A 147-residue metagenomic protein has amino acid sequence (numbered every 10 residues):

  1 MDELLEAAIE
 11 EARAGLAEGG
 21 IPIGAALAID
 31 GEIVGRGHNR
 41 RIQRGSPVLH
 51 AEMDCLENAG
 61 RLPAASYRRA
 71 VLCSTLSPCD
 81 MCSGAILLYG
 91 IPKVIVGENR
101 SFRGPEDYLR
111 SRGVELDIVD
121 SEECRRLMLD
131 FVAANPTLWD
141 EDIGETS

Functional and structural regions predicted by a protein language model:
M1-G15, G84-S147: Zinc-dependent deaminase
A8, A12-G15, A25, A51 (+2 more regions): Small-residue (primarily alanine) positions within well-ordered alpha-helices, especially packing/interaction faces
I21, S66-R68, G90: Short loop/turn motifs at secondary-structure junctions
I23-G31: Short beta-strand scaffold segments in enzyme catalytic cores
R40-M53: A short, polar/charged loop-to-alpha-helix boundary motif
E52-L76: Mobile, glycine- and charge-enriched loop segments and immediately flanking short secondary-structure elements within
L72-I86: Short, thiol/selenol-centered motifs that function as redox-active sites or metal-ligating centers
